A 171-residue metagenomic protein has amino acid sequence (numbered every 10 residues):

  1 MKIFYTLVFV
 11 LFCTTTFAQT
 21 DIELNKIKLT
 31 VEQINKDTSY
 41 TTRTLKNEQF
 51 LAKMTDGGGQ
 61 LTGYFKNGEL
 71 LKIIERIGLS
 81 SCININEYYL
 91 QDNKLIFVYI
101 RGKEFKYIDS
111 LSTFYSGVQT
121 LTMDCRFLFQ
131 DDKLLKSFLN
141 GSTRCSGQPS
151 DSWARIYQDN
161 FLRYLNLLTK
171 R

Functional and structural regions predicted by a protein language model:
M1-D21: Bacterial Sec-dependent N-terminal signal peptides
Q19-R171: Buried hydrophobic residues that stabilize the cores of well-folded domains
